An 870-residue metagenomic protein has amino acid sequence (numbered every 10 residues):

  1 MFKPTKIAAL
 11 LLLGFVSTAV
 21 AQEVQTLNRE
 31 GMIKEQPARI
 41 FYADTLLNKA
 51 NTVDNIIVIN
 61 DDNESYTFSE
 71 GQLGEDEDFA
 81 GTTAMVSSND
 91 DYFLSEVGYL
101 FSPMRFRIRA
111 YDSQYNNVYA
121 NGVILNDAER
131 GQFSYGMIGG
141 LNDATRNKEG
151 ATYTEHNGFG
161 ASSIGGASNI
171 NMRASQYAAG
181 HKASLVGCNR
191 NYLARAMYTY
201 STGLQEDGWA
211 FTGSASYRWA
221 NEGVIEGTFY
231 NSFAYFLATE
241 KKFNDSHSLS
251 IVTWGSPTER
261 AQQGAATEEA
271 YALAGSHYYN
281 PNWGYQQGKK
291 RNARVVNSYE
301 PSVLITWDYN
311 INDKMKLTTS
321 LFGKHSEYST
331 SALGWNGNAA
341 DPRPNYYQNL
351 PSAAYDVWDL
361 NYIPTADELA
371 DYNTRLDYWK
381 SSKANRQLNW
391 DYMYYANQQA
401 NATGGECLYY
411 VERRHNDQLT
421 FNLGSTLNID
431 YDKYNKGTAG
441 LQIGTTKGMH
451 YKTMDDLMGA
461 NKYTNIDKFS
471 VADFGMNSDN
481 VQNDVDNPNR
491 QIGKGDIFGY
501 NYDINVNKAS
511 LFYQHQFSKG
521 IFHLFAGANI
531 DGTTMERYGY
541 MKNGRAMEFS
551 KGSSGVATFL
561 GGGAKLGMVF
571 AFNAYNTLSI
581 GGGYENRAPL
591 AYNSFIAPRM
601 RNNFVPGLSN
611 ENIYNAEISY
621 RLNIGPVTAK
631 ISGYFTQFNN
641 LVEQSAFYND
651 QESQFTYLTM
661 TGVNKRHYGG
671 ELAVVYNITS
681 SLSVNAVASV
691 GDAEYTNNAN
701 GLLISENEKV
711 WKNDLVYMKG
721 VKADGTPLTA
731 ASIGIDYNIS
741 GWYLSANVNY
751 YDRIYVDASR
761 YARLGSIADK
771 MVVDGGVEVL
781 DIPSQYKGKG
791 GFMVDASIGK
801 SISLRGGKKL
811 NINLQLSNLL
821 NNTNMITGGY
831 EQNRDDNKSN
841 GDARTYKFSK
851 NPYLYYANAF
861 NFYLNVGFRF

Functional and structural regions predicted by a protein language model:
Q22, N640, V684, N749-V772 (+1 more regions): C-terminal beta-signal and adjacent terminal beta-strands/loops of Gram-negative outer-membrane beta-barrel proteins
M85-V86, Y92-E96, V123-T154, I170-Y177 (+1 more regions): Short acidic/polar hinge/loop motifs at secondary-structure boundaries that mediate gating or recognition
G187-A220, V224-Q263, V295, P301-I311 (+1 more regions): Transmembrane beta-barrel wall of Gram-negative outer-membrane proteins
E240, S248-T306, S329-E412, G475-K494 (+1 more regions): Acidic/polar loop-and-plug regions of large Gram-negative outer-membrane beta-barrel proteins
E259-A261, A265-A266, A270, N480-Q491 (+9 more regions): Surface-exposed extracellular loop regions of Gram-negative outer-membrane beta-barrel proteins, predominantly
N280-S302, T306, Y500, I504 (+8 more regions): Outer-membrane beta-barrel signature, preferentially recognizing the C-terminal barrel domain of Gram-negative
Y410, N435-N573, P598, N700: Signature of Gram-negative outer-membrane beta-barrel scaffolds
F635-Q637, L658-A762, N865-R869: Gram-negative outer-membrane beta-barrel transporters
